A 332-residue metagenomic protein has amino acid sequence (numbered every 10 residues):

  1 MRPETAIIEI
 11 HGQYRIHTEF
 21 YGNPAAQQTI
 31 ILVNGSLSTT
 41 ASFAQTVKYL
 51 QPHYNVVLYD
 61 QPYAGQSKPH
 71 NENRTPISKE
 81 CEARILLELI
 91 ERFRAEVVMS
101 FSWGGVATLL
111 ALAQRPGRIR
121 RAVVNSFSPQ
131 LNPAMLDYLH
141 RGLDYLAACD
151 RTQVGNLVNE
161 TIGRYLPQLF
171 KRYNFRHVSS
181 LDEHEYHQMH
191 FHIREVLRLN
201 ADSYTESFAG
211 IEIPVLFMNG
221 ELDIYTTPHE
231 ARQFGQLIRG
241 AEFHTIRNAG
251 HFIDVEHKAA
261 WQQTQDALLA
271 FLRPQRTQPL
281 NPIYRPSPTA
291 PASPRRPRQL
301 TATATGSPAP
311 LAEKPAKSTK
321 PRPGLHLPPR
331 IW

Functional and structural regions predicted by a protein language model:
Y14, E19-K68: Conserved HGGG/HGGXW glycine-rich cap/lid loop of the alpha/beta-hydrolase fold
L58-M99, Q263: Active-site loop/oxyanion-hole signature of alpha/beta-hydrolase fold enzymes
S100, G104, T108: Gly/Ala-rich beta-loop-alpha elbow adjacent to hydrolase catalytic centers
A122-C149: Flexible "cap/lid" loop of the alpha/beta hydrolase fold
P133-M135, Q153-F208: Conserved alpha/beta-hydrolase catalytic His-Asp/Glu region
I211, F217-N219: Short beta-strand/loop motif that positions the catalytic acidic residue of the alpha/beta-hydrolase fold
L222-T226: Acidic catalytic loop of the alpha/beta-hydrolase fold
A249-Q262: Catalytic histidine-centered segment of alpha/beta-hydrolase-like enzymes
